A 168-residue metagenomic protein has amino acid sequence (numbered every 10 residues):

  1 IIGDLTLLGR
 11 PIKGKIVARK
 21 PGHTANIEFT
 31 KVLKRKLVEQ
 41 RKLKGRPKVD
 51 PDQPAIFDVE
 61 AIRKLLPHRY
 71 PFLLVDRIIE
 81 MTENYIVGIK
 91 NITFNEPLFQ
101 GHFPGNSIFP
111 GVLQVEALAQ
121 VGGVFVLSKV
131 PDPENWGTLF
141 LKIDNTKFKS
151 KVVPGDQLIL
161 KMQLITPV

Functional and structural regions predicted by a protein language model:
I1-P51, L65, R69: Terminal domain-initiation and capping elements
I2-T6, I78, N84, I108-P133: Active-site helix/loop of acyl-thioester processing domains in fatty-acid/polyketide metabolism, spanning hotdog-fold
P11, L73, L113: Conserved active-site and cofactor/substrate-binding residues in soluble primary-metabolism enzymes
G14, G88, L160-K161: Hydrophobic residues positioned within well-ordered beta-strands of beta-sheet architectures
V17-R19, I89, K147: Residues in well-ordered beta-strands of folded domains
R41-I108, D132-G137, K149-V153, I165-P167: Non-catalytic linker/capping segments at the edges of enzyme domains
L139-D144: Short, structured beta-strand/loop micro-motifs enriched in basic residues and often containing a Trp
